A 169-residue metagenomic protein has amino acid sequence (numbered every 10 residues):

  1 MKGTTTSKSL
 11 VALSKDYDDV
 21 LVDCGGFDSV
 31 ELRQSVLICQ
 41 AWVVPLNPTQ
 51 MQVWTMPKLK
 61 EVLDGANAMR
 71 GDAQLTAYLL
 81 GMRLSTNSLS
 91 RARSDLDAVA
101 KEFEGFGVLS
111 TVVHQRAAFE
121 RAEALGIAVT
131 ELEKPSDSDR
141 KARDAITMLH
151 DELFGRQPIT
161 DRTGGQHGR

Functional and structural regions predicted by a protein language model:
M1-V22, G26, V30, E123-A124: P-loop/Walker-type NTP enzyme "switch/lid" segment
V22, V44, L79-G81: Structural beta-sheet core signal
S29-Q50: Inter-motif core of Ras-like GTPase G domains
M56-D72: Conserved C-terminal guanine-recognition region of P-loop GTPase G domains, centered on the G4
R83, L96-T130: Beta-strand-loop-alpha "switch" segments that mediate conformational coupling across diverse proteins
E123-R143, L149: C-terminal boundary of histidine-terminating zinc-finger modules
A142-R169: Charged phosphate-binding loop/patch that engages nucleotide di/tri-phosphates or the phosphate backbone of nucleic
